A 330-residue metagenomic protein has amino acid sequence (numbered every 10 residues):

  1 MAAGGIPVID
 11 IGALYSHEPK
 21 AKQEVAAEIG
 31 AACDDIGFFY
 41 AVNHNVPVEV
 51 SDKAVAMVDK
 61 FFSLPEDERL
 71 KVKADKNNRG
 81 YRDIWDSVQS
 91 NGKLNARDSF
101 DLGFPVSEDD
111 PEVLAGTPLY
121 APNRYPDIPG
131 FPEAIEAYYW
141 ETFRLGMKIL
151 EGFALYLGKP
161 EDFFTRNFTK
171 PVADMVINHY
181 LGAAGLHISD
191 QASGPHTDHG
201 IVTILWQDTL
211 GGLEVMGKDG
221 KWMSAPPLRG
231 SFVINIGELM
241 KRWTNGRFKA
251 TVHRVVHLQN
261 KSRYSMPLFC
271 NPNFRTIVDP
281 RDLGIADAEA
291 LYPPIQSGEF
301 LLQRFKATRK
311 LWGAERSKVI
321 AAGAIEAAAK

Functional and structural regions predicted by a protein language model:
M1-K330: Peripheral, non-catalytic segments flanking oxidoreductase cores
